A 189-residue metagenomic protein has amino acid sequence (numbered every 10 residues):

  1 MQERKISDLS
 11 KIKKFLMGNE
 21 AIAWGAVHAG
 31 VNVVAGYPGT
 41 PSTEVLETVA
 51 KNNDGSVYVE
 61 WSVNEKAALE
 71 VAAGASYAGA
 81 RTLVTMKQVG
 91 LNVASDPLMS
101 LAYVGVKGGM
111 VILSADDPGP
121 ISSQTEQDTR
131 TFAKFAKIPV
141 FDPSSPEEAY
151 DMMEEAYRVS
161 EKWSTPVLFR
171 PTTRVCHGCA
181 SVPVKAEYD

Functional and structural regions predicted by a protein language model:
M1-P146, D151-M153, T172-V175, Y188: Thiamine diphosphate
W163-D189: Conformationally flexible catalytic loops at phosphate/diphosphate-handling active centers
